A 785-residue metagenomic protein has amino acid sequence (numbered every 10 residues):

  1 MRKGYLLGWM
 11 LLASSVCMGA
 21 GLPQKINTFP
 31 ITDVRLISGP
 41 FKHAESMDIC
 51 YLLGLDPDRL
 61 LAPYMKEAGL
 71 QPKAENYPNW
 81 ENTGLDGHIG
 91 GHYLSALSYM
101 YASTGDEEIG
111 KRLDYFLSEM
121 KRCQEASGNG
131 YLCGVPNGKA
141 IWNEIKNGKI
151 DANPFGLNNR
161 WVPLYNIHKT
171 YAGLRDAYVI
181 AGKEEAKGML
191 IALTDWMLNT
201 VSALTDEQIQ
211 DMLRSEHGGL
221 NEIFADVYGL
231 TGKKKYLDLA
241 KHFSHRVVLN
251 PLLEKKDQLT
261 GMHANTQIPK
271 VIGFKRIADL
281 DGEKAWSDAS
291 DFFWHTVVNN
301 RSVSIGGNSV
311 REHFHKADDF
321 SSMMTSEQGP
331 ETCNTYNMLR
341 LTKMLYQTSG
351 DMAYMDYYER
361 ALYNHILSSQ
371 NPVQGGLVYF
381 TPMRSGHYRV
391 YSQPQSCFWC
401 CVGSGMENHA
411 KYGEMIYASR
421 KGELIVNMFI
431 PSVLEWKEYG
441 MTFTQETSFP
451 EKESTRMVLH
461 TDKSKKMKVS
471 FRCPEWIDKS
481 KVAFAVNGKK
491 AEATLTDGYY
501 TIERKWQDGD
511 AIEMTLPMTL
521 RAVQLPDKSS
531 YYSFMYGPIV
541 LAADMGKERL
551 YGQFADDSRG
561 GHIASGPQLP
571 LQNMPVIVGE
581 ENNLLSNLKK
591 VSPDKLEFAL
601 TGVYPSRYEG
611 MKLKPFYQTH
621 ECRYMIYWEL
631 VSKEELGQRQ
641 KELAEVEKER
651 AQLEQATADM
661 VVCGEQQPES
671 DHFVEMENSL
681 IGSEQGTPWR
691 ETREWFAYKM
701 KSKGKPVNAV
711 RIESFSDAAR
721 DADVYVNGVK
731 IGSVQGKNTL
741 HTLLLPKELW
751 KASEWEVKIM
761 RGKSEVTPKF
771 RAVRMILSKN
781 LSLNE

Functional and structural regions predicted by a protein language model:
M1-G21: Bacterial Sec-dependent N-terminal signal peptides
G21-E107, K111, W142-I180, H217-K235 (+7 more regions): Aromatic (Trp/Tyr) and acidic
Q124-E125: Extended, charge-enriched "interface" segments that sit outside catalytic cores
G138-W161, K187, I191-D211: Asp-box/WD-like beta-propeller blade repeats and closely related beta-sheet repeat scaffolds
L157-N158, A203-Q210, L253-G261, S321-P330 (+1 more regions): Active-site-adjacent structural elements in folded domains
S290, M355-N364, S369, V373-H460 (+6 more regions): C-terminal beta-rich recognition modules with glycine/proline-rich loops and embedded aromatic residues
V469, V482-F484, A722-V724: Short beta-strand elements bearing conserved aromatic residues within extracellular beta-rich modules
K489-G509, T515-S529, N678-V707, R711-N780: Beta-strand-rich ligand-recognition modules
